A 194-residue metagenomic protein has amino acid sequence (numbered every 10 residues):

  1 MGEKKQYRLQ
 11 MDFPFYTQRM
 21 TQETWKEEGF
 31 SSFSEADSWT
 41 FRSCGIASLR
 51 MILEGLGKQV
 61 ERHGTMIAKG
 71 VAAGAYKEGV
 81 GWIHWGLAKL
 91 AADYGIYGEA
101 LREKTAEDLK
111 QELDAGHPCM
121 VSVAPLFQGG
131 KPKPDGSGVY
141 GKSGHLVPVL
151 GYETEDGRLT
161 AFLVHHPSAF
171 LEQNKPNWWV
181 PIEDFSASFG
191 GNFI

Functional and structural regions predicted by a protein language model:
M1, R8-F13, T17-R19, E23 (+2 more regions): Noncatalytic regulatory segments and standalone regulatory/sensor domains
M1-V80, G157: Active-site-adjacent structural segments surrounding the nucleophilic cysteine of cysteine proteases and isopeptidases
T40, G45-S48, I83-L87, T105 (+1 more regions): Stable alpha-helical elements in mature extracytoplasmic
G45-I46, V80-H84, K142, I182: A structural signal for well-ordered alpha-helical scaffolds and beta->alpha junctions
R50, P125, S168: Short, flexible active-site-adjacent loop segments at beta-strand->alpha-helix junctions, enriched in small/polar
M51-Q59, L90-Y97, E112: Structured segments of extracytoplasmic/periplasmic soluble domains in secreted or envelope-associated proteins
G74-K104: Mid-length scaffold segments of soluble, non-membrane domains
R102-H165: Active-site-adjacent substructure of cysteine-protease-like catalytic cores
